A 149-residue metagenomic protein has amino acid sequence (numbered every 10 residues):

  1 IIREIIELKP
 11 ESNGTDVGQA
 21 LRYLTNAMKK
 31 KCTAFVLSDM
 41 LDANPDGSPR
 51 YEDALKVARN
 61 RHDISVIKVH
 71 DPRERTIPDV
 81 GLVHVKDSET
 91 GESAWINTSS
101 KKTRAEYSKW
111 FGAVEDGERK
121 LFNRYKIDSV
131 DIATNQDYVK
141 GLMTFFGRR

Functional and structural regions predicted by a protein language model:
I1-C32, N44-D46, H70-P72: Von Willebrand factor
N26-K30, G47-R149: Von Willebrand factor type A / integrin I
T33-D39: Acidic beta-strand-to-loop metal/phosphate-binding motif
